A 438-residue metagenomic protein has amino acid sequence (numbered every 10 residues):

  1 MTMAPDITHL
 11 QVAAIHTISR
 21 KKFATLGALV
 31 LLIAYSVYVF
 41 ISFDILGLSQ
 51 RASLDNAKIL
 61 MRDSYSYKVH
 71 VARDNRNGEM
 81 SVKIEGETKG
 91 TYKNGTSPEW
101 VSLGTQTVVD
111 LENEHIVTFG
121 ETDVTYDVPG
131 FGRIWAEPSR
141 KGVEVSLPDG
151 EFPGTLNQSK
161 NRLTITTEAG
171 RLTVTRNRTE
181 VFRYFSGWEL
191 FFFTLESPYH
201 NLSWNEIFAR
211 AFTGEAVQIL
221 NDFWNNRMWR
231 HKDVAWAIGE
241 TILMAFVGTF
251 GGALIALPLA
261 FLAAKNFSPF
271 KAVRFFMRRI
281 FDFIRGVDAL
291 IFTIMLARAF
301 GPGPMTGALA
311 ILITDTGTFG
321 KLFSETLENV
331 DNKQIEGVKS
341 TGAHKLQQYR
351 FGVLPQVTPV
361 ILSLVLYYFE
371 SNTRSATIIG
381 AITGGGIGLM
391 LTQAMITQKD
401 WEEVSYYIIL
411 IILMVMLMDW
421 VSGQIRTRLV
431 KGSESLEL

Functional and structural regions predicted by a protein language model:
M1-F250, L262, N266, L436-L438: N-terminal, non-cleaved signal-anchor transmembrane helix
W224-M228, S268, R278-L312: Generic hydrophobic transmembrane alpha-helix motif, especially the helices
W236-M244, A260-T293, E325: Cytoplasmic-entry segments and transmembrane alpha-helices of multi-pass inner-membrane transporters
E240, M244, G380, Q393 (+2 more regions): Pore-lining and gate-forming transmembrane alpha-helices of multi-pass membrane transport proteins
A245, T249-F261, K265, L290 (+9 more regions): Hydrophobic positions within alpha-helical transmembrane segments of bacterial inner-membrane proteins
P304-G352, P359-Y368, W420-G423: Membrane-cytosol interface at the C-terminal ends of specific transmembrane alpha-helices in multi-pass membrane
K345-G380, E402, Y406, L410: Transmembrane alpha-helices
S405-L438: C-terminal transmembrane helix and the adjacent membrane-cytosol boundary/short C-terminal tail of inner/organellar
